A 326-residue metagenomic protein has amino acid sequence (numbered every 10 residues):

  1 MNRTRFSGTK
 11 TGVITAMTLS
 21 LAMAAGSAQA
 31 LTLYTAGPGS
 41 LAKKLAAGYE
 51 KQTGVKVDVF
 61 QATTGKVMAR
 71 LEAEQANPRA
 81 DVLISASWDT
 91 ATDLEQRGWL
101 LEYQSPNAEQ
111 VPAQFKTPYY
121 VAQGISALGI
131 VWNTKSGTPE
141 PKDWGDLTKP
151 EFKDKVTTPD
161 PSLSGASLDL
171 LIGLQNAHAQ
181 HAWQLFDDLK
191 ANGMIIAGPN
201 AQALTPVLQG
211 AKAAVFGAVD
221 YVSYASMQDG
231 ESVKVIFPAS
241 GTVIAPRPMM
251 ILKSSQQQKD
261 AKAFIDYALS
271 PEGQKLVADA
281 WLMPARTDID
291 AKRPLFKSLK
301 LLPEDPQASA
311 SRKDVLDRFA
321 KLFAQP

Functional and structural regions predicted by a protein language model:
G12-A24: Bacterial N-terminal signal peptides
T32, A36, S40-A42, P78-A211: Extracytoplasmic ligand-binding site segments that recognize negatively charged/polar headgroups
A36-V57, M68: Short, polar/charged alpha-helical segment
D89-D93, A213-S232: A ligand-binding cleft/hinge motif common to bilobed small-molecule-binding domains
A113, S126, F186-K190, I196-A197 (+2 more regions): Periplasmic-binding protein-like
G129-S136, Q175, A245-Q257, L276: A bilobed periplasmic-binding-protein/Venus flytrap-type ligand-binding module shared by bacterial periplasmic
L252-Q307: Mature extracytoplasmic/periplasmic domains
P294-P326: Extracellular/periplasmic bilobal clamshell ligand-binding domains
